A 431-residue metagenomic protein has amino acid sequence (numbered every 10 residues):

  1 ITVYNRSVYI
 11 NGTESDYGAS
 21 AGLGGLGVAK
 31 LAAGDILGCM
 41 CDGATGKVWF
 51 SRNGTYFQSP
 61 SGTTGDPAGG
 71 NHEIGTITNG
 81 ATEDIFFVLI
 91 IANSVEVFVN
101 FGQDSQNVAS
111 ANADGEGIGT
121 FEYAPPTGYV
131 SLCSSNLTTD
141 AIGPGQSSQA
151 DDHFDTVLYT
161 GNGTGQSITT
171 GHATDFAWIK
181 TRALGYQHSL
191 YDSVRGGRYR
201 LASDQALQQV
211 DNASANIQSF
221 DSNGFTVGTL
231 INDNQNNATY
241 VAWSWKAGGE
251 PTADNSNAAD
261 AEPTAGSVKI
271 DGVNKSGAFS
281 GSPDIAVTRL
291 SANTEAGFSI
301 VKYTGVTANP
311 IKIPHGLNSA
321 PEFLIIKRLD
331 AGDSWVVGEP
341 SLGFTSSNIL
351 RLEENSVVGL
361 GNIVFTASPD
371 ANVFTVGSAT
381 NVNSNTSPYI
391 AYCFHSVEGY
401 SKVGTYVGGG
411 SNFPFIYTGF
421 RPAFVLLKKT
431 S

Functional and structural regions predicted by a protein language model:
I1-S431: Surface-exposed molecular-recognition determinants
